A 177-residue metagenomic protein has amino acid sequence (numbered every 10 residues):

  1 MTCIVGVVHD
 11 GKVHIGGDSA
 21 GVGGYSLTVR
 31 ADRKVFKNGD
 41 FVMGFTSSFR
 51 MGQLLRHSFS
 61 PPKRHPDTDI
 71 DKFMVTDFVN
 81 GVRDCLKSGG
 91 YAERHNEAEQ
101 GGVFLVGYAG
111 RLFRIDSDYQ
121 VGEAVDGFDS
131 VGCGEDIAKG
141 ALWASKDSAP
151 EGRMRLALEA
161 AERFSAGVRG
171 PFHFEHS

Functional and structural regions predicted by a protein language model:
M1-A98, E123-G152, V168-S177: Conserved short S/T/G-enriched processing/targeting/catalytic segments and their helical context
I15, V35, M43, F104-V106 (+2 more regions): Generic structural hydrophobic/aromatic packing signal, biased to beta-strands
G101-S130: Long, charge-patterned amphipathic alpha-helical coiled-coil/hairpin "stalk" segments used as oligomerization
G152-G167: Short, conserved aromatic-histidine micro-motifs
